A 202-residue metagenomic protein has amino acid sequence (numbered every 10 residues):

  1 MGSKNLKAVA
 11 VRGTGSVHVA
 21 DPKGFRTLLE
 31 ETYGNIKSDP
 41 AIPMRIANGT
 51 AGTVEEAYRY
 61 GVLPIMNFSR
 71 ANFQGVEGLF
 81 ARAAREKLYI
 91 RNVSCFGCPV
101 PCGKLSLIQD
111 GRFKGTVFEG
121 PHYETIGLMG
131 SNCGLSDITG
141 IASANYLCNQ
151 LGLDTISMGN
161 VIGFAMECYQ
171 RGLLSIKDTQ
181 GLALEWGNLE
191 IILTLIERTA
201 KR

Functional and structural regions predicted by a protein language model:
M1-R202: Intrinsically disordered, low-complexity segments enriched in small residues
